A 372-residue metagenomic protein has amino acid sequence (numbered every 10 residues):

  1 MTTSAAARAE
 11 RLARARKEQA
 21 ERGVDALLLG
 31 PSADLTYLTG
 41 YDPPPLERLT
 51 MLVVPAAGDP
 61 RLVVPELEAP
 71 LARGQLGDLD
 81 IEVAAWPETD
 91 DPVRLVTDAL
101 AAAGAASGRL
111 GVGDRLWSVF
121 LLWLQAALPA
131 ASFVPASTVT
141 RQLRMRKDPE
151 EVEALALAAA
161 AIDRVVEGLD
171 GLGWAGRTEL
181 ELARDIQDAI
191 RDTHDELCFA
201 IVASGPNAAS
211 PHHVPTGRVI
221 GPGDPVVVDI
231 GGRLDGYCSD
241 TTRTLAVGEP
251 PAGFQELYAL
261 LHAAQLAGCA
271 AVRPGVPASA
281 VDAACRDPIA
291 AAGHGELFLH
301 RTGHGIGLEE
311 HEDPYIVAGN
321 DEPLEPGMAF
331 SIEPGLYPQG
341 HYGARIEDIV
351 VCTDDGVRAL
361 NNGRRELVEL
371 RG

Functional and structural regions predicted by a protein language model:
M1-G372: Active-site neighborhoods and metal-handling regions in enzymes and metal-associated proteins
